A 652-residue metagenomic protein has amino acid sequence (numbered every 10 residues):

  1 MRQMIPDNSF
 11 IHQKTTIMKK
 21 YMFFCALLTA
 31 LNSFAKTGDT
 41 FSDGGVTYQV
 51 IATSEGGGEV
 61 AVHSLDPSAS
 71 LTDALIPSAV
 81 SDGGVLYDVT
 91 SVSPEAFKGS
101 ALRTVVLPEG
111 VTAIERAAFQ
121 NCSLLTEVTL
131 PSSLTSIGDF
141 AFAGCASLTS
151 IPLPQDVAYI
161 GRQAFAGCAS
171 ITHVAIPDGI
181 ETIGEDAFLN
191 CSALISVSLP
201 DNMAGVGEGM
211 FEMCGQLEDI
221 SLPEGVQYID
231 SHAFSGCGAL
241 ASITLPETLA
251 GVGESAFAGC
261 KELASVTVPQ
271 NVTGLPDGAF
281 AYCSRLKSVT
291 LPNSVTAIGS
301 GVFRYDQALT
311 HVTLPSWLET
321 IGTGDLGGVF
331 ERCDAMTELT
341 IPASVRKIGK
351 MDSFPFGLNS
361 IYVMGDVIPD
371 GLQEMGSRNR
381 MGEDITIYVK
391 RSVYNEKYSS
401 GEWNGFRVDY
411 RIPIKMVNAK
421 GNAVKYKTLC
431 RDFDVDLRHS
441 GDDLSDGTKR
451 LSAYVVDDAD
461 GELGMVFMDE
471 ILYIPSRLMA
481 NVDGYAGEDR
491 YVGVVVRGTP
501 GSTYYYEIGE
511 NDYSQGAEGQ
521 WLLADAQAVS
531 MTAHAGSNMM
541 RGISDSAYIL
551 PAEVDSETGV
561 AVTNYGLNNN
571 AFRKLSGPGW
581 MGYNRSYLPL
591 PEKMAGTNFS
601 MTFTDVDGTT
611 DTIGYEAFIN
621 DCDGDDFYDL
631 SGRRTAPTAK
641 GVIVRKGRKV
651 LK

Functional and structural regions predicted by a protein language model:
R2-Q3, H12-Y21, K652: Positively charged n-region of N-terminal signal peptides that target proteins for export
M18, A35, I76, V494 (+4 more regions): Terminal processing/anchoring signals of secreted or surface-associated proteins and related intramolecular
Y21-A30: Sec-dependent N-terminal signal peptides
S33-T40: Boundary at the C-terminal end of the N-terminal hydrophobic targeting segment
A69-S91, S100-A113, S123-S136, A146-Y159 (+10 more regions): Structural signature of tandem-repeat unit edges
P94-E95, E115-A118, G138-A141, G161-A164 (+8 more regions): Consensus positions within tandem repeat domains that build extended binding/scaffold surfaces
E396, S400-D446, S476-T612: A short, polar beta-strand/turn micro-motif
Y454-E462, D607-K652: C-terminal outer-membrane/trafficking sorting elements
